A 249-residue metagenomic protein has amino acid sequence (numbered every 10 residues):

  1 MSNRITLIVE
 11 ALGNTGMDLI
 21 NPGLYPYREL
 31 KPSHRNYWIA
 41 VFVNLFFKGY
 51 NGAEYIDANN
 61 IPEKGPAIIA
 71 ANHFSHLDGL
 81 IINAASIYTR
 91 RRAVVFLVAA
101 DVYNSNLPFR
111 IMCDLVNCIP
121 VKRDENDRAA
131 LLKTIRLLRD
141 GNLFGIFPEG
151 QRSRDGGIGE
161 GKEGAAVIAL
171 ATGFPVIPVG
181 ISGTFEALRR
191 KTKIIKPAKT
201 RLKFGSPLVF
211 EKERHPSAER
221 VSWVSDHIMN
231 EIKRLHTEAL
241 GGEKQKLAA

Functional and structural regions predicted by a protein language model:
S2-L30, H34-R35, R128-A249: Non-catalytic C-terminal accessory region of glycerolipid acyltransferases and related lyso-lipid remodeling enzymes
T6-E10, N14-D18, P32-N51, R110 (+1 more regions): Short hydrophobic helices that act as membrane-entry/anchoring signals
V43-N72: Helix-to-loop junction immediately C-terminal to a conserved catalytic motif
F46, T89, M112-C113, L137 (+1 more regions): A generic structural signal for well-ordered alpha-helical segments
N51, D124-R128: A conditional alpha-helix N-cap/helix-loop micro-motif detector
Y55, F96, M112-C113, V176 (+1 more regions): Structural signal for hydrophobic
Y55, S105-N106, R128-L131: Structural motif corresponding to alpha-helix initiation and N-cap regions
E63-E125: Catalytic core of membrane glycerolipid acyltransferases/transacylases, capturing the structured, soluble-facing
